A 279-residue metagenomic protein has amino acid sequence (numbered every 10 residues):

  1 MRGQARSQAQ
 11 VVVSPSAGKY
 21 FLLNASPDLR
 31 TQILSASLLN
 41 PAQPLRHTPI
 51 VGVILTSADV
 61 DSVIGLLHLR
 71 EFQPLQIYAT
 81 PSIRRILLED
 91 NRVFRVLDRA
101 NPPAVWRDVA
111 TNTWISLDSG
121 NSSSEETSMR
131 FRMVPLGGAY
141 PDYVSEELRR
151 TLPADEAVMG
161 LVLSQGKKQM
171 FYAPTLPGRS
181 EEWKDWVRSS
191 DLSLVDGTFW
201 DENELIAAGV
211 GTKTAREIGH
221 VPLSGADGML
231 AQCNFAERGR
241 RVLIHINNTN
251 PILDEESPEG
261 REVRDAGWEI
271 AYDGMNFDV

Functional and structural regions predicted by a protein language model:
M1-L38, A42, D108-W186, D273-V279: Core dinuclear metal-dependent hydrolase active-site scaffold
S14-A79: Active-site metal-binding motif and surrounding structural segment of the metallo-beta-lactamase
N24, I33, S57, I77 (+5 more regions): Divalent metal-coordination and catalytic microenvironments
N40-R46, E71-P74, V93-D108, N112: A short alpha->loop->secondary-structure connector
T48, A58, P102, T127-M129 (+3 more regions): Structured loop/turn residues at beta-strand edges in well-structured enzyme cores
L75-R84, L194-D196, L243-I244: Short internal beta-strands
S82-R92: A short, active-site helix/loop in glycosyltransferases that binds the activated sugar's phosphate group
E156-V158, G166-F171, L176-M275: Cap/insert and terminal regions of metallo-dependent hydrolase folds
